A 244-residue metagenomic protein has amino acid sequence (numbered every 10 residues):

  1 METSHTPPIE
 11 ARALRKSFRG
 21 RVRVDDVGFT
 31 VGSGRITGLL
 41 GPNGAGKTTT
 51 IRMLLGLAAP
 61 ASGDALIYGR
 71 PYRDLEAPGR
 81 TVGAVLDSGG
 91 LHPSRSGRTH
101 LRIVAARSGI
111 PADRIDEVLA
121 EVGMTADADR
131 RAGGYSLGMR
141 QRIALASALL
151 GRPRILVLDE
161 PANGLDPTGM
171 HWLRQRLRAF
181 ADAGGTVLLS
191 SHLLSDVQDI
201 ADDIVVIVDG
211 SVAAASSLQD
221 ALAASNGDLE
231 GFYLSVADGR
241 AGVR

Functional and structural regions predicted by a protein language model:
A59, G63-P78, S216: Conserved ABC transporter NBD signature motif
R102, A106, A112-D127: Conserved ABC ATPase "signature" region
L145: Hydrophobic anchor residue at the start of the ABC signature
L156-E160: Catalytic Walker B motif of ABC-type/P-loop ATPase nucleotide-binding domains
V197-D199: A short, surface-exposed alpha-helical micro-motif characterized by mixed small hydrophobic and charged/polar residues
